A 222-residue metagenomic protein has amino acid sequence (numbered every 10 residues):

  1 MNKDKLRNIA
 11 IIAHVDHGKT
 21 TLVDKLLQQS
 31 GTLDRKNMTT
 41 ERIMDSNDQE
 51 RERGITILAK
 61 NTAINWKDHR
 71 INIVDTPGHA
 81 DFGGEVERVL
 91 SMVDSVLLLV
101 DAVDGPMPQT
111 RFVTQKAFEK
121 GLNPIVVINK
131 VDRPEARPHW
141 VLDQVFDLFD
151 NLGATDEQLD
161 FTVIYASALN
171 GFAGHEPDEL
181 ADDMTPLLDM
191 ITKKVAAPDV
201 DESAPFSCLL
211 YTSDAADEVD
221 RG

Functional and structural regions predicted by a protein language model:
M1-V100, D104-P106, V113-T114, Q144: P-loop NTPase switch module centered on the Walker A-proximal segment
V93-S95, K120-P124, L159-F161: Short glycine-/polar-rich loops that comprise or flank the Walker A/P-loop and associated switch/sensor motifs
L97, A117, S167: Conserved phosphate-binding elements of NTP-dependent enzyme cores
A102-T155: Conserved C-terminal guanine-recognition region of P-loop GTPase G domains, centered on the G4
E135-T192: Canonical P-loop GTPase G-domain recognition
E202-L210: Glycine/charge-rich, flexible interdomain linkers and switch-proximal surface loops that mediate coupling
Y211-E218: Conserved small/polar residues in nucleotide/adenosyl-binding loops
